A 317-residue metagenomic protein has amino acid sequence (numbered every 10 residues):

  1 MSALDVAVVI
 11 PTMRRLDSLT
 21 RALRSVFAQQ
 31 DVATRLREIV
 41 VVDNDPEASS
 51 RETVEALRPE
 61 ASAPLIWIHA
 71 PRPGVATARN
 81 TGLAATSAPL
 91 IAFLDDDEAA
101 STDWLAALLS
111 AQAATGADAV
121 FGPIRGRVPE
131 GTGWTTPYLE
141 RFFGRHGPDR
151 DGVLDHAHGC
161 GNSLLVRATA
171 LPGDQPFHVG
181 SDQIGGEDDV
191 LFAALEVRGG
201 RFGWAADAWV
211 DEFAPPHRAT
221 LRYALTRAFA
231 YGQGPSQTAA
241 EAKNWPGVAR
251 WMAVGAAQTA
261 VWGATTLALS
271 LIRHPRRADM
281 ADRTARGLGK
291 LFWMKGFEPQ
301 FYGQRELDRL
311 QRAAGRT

Functional and structural regions predicted by a protein language model:
R15-Q30: Short, well-formed alpha-helical segments that are part of the catalytic scaffolds of diverse glycosyltransferases
S25, V41-T53, E98: A conserved acidic beta->alpha catalytic loop
A70-T86: Glycine-rich, basic loop-to-helix element that forms the pyrophosphate-binding segment of sugar-nucleotide handling
I91: Short aromatic/hydrophobic "clamp" motif used to bind/position activated sugar donors
D103-T135: Conserved donor NDP-sugar-binding/catalytic core segment of glycosyltransferases
G122-P123, P137-H156: Short, flexible, basic/aromatic active-site loop/helix in glycosyltransferases
D182-A193: Acidic donor-binding loop at a coil-to-helix junction in glycosyltransferase catalytic cores that engages
T226-A230, N244-T317: Non-catalytic, C-terminal membrane-associated alpha-helical segments of glycosyltransferases
